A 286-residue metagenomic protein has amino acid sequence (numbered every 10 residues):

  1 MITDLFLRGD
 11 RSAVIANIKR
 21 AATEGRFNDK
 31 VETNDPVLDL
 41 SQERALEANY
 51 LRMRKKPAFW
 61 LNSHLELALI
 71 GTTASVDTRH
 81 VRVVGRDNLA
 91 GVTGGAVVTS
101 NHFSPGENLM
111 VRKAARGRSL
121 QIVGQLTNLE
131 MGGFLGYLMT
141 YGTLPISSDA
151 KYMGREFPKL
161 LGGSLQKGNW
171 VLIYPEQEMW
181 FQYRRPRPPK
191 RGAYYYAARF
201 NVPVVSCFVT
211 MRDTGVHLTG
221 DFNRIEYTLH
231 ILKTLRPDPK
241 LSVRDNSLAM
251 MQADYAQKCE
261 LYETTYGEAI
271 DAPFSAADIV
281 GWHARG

Functional and structural regions predicted by a protein language model:
M1-L38, P158-G286: Non-catalytic C-terminal accessory region of glycerolipid acyltransferases and related lyso-lipid remodeling enzymes
M1-V97, G106-M110, L135, T140-Y141 (+1 more regions): Membrane-anchoring hydrophobic helices of lipid-metabolizing enzymes
F59-N62, V123-G124, A150-K151, Q182-R184: A generic secondary-structure micro-motif detector that highlights 1-2 residue hydrophobic/ambivalent hotspots embedded
I70-G71, V111-R112, L135, L161 (+1 more regions): Short amphipathic alpha-helical segments and helix-helix/interface helices
G71-T72, T140-S148, E176-M179: Short, basic, glycine/proline-bearing loop/turn elements
R79, S104, A150-R155, P186-R187: A conditional alpha-helix N-cap/helix-loop micro-motif detector
V83-R86, M131, R155-P158: Structural motif corresponding to alpha-helix initiation and N-cap regions
V92-K151: Catalytic core of membrane glycerolipid acyltransferases/transacylases, capturing the structured, soluble-facing
